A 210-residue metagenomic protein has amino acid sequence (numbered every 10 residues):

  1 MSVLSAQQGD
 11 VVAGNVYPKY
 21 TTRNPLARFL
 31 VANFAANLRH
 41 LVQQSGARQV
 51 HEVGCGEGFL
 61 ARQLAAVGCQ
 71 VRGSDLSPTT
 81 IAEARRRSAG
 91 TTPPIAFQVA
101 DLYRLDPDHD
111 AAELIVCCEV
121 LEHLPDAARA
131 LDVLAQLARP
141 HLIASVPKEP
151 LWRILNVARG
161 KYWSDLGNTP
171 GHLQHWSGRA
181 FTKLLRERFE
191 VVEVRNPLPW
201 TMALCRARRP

Functional and structural regions predicted by a protein language model:
M1-D110, C118, A128-L131, R159-G160 (+2 more regions): Conserved N-terminal segment of class I S-adenosyl-L-methionine
R48, E113, P140: Conserved acidic residues
G90, P150-W152: Feature marks short, surface-exposed loop/turn motifs that line or immediately flank catalytic pockets and channel
C118-L121, S145: Residues lining the SAM
L124-P125, A138-R139: Helix-to-beta-strand junctions that scaffold the AdoMet/dcAdoMet cofactor pocket in Class I SAM-dependent enzymes
L134: Class I S-adenosylmethionine-dependent transferase superfamily signal
R139-P147: Conserved beta-strand signature within the Rossmann-like core of class I S-adenosyl-L-methionine
R153-A158: Short aromatic-enriched loop/helix-cap "lid" or pocket-rim segments at secondary-structure transitions that line
